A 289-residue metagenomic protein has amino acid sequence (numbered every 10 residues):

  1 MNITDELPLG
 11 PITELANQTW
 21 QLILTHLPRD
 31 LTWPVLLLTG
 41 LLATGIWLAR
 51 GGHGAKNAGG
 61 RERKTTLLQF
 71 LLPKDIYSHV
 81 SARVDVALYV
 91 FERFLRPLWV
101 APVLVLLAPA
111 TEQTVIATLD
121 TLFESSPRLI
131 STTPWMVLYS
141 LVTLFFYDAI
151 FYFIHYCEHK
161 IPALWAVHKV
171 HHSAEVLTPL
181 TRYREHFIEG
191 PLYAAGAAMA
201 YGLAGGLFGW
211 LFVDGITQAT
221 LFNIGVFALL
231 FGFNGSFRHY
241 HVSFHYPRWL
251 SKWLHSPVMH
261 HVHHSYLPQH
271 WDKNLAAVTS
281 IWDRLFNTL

Functional and structural regions predicted by a protein language model:
M1-L27: Short, strongly hydrophobic alpha-helical membrane anchors
I3-P8, H53-K74, Y156-H172: Short, charged cytosolic
P8-T13, Q69-V80, W249-K252: Short, membrane-interfacial amphipathic segments enriched in basic
L24-D30, I216-Q218: Interfacial loop-to-helix junctions that mark the boundaries of transmembrane helices in multi-pass membrane
D30-T121, Y139-F151: Specific transmembrane helices
F91-V103, A110-I116, S125-L289: Membrane-embedded catalytic scaffold of the fatty acid hydroxylase/desaturase
